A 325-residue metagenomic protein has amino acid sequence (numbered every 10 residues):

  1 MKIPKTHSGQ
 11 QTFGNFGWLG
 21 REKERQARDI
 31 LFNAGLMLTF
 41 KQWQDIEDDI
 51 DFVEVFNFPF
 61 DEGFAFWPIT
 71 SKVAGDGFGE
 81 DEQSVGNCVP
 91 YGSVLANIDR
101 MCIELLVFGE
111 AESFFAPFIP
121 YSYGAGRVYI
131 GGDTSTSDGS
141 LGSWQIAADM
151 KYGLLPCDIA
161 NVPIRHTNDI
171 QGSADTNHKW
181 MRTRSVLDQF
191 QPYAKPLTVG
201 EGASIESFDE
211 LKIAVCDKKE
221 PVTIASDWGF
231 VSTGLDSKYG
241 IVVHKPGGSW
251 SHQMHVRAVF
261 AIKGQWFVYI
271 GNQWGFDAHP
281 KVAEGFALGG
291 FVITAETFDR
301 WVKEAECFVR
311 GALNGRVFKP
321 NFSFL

Functional and structural regions predicted by a protein language model:
M1-F115, T134-I159, N321: Structured alpha-helical subdomains that flank or immediately precede key functional sites
K2-H7, T12, L95-I98, V128-K263 (+2 more regions): Predominantly the structural core of cysteine protease catalytic domains
T70-S71, I119-A125, S185-L187: Short amphipathic alpha-helical segments, especially helix-boundary/capping motifs
E110-G131: Acidic helix-start/capping segments at beta-turn-to-alpha-helix junctions
F276-D277: Short, surface-exposed beta-strand-loop junctions and turns on beta-sheet-rich folds
